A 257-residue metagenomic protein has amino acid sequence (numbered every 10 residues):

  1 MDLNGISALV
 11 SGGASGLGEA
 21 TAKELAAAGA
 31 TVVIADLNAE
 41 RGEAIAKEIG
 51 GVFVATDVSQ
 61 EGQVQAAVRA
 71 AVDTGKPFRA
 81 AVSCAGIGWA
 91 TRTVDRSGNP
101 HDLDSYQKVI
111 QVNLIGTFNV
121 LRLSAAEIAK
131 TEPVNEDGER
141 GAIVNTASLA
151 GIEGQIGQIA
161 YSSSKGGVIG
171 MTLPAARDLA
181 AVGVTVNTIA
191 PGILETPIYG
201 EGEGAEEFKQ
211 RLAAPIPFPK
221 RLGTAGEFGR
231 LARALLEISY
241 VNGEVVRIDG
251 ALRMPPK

Functional and structural regions predicted by a protein language model:
D2, T224-I248, R253: C-terminal substrate-recognition "lid" of short-chain dehydrogenase/reductases
D2-V33, A175: Canonical Rossmann dinucleotide-binding motif of NAD(H)/NADP(H)-dependent dehydrogenases/reductases, specifically
F78, I87, N99-N119, V144 (+1 more regions): Catalytic Tyr-X3-Lys loop
I87-Q107, A126, K130-E136, G157-A160 (+1 more regions): Conserved mid-core segment of classical short-chain dehydrogenase/reductases
D104, Q111, E206-E227: Catalytic Tyr-x(3-8)-Lys segment
L121, S164, T172: Active-site helix of classical SDR
A126, A176-D178: Alpha-helical segment proximal to the catalytic Tyr-Lys
S148: Residue(s) in the substrate-gating loop at a strand-loop-helix junction that position the organic substrate next
